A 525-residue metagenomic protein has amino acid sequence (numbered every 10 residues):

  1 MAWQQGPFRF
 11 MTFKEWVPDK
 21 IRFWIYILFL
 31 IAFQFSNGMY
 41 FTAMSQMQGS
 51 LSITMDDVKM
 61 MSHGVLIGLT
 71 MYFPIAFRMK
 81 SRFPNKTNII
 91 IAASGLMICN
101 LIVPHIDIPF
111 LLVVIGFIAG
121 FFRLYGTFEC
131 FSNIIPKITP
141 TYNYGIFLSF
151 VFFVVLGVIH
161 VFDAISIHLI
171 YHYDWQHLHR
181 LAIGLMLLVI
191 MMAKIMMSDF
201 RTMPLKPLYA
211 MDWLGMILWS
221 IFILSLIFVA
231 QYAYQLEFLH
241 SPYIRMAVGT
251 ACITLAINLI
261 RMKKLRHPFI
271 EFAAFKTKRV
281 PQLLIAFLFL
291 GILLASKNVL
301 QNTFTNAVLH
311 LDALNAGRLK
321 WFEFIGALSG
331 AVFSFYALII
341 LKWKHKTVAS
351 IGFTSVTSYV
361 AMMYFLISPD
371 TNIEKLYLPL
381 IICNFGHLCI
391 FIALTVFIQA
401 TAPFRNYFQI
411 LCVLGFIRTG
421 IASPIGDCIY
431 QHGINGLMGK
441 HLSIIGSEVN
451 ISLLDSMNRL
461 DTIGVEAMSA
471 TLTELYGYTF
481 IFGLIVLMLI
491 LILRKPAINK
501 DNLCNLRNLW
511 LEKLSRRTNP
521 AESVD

Functional and structural regions predicted by a protein language model:
M1-S36, G49: Cytosolic juxtamembrane N-terminal segment immediately preceding the first transmembrane helix of multi-pass
I21-S36, F41-T42, C99, F269-G439 (+1 more regions): 12-transmembrane solute porter fold
A43-Y72: Extracellular/periplasmic helix-loop-helix junction of adjacent transmembrane segments in MFS-like secondary
S52, P84, V103-F110, H310 (+1 more regions): Helix-breaking motifs and short loop linkers at transmembrane-helix boundaries and internal kinks in secondary membrane
S62-R78, Y125-F131, W321-S334: Central cavity-lining transmembrane alpha-helices of secondary-active solute carriers, predominantly the Major
F73-F77, S81-W213: Helix-loop-helix hairpins in multi-pass membrane proteins, especially solute transporters
Y171-I285: Hydrophobic transmembrane-helix bundles of small-molecule transporters
I417-D501, W510, L514, N519 (+1 more regions): Hydrophobic transmembrane architecture of multi-pass small-molecule transporters
